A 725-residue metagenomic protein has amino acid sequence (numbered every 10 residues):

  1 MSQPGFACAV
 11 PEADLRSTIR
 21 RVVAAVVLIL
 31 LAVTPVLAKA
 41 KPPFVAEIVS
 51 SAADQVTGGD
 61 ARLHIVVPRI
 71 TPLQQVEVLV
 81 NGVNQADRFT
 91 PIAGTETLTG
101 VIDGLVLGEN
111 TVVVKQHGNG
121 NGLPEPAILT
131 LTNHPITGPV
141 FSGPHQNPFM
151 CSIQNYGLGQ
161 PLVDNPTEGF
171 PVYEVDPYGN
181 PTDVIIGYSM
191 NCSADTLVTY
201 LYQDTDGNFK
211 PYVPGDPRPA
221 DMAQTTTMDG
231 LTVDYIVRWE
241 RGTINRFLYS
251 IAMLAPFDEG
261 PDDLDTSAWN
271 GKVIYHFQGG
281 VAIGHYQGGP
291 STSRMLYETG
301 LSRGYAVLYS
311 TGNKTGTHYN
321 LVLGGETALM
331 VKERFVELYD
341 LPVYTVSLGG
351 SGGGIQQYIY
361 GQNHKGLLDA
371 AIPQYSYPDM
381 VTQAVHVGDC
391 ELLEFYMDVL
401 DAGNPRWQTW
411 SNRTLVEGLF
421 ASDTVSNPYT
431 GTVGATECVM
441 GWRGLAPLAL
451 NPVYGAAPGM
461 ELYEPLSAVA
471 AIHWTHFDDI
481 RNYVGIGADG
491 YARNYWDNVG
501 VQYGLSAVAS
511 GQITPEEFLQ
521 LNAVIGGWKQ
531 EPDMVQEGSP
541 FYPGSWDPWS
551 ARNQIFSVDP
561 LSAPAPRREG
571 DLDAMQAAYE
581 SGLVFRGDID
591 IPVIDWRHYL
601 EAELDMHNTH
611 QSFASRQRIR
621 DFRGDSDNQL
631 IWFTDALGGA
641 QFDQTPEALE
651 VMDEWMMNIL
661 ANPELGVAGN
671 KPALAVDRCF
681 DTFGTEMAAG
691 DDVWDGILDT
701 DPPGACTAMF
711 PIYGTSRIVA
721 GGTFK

Functional and structural regions predicted by a protein language model:
M1-I19: N-terminal secretory signal peptides that target proteins for export/translocation
F6, L30, L37-A38, T130: Residue-level detector of alpha-helical hydrophobic segments embedded in or interacting with membranes
P11, V33-V36: Intrinsic disorder/low-complexity segments in short proteins, especially the signal peptide and propeptide regions
V22-T34: Bacterial N-terminal signal peptides
K39-K725: C-terminal His-loop and adjacent cap/lid subdomain of alpha/beta-hydrolase
